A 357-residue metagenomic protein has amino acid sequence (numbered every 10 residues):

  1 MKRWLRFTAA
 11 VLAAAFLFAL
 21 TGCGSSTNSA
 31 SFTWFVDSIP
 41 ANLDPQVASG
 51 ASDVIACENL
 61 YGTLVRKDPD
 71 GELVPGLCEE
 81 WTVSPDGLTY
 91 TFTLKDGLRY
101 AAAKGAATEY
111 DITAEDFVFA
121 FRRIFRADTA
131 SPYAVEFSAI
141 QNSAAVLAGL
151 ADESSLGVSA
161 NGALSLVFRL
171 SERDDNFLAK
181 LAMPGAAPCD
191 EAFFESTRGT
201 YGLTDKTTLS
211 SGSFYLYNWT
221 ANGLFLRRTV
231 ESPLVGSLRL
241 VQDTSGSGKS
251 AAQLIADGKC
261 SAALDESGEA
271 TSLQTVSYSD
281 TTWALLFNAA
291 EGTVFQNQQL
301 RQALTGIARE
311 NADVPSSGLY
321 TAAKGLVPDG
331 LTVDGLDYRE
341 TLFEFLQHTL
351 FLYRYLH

Functional and structural regions predicted by a protein language model:
A19-G22: C-terminal motif of bacterial Sec signal peptides marking the signal peptidase cleavage site
S29-S38, T89-F92, F117-A120, L166-V167 (+4 more regions): Short, well-ordered beta-strand elements
F35-P85, L209: N-terminal lobe/hinge region of extracytoplasmic solute-binding protein
G71-R99, P132-E191: Surface-exposed ligand-recognition segments of extracellular binding domains, strongest in the long/variable loop
E79-E136, V294-Q296: Aromatic- and charge-enriched surface segment that lines or borders ligand/interaction sites
E153-S155, G162-L164, R169-S237, Q242: Gly/Pro-rich hinge or "lid" segments in bacterial periplasmic/extracellular proteins
Y217-R227, R239-E291, V314-P315: Extracellular/periplasmic solute-recognition and catalytic clefts
A290-L336, E340-L342: Periplasmic-binding protein-like
